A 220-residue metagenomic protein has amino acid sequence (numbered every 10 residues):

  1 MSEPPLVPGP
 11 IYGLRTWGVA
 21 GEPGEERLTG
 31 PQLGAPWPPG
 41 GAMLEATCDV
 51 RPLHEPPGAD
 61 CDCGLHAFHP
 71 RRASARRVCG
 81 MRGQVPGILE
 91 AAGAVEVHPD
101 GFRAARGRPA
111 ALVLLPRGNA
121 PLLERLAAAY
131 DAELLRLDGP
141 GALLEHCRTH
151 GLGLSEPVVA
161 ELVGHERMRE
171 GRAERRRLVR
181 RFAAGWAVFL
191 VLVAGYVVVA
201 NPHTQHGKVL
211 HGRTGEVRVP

Functional and structural regions predicted by a protein language model:
M1-L44: N-terminal "first-domain core" detector
P52-E124: ADP-ribosyltransferase catalytic core
A120-D131, C147: Short, aromatic/basic amphipathic alpha-helical patches
E133-A142, P157: Short acidic-hydrophobic, aromatic-tinged amphipathic segments that line or gate anion-handling sites
C147-A173: Juxtamembrane amphipathic/hinge helix adjacent to a transmembrane helix
R169-P220: C-terminal single-pass membrane-anchor helix
